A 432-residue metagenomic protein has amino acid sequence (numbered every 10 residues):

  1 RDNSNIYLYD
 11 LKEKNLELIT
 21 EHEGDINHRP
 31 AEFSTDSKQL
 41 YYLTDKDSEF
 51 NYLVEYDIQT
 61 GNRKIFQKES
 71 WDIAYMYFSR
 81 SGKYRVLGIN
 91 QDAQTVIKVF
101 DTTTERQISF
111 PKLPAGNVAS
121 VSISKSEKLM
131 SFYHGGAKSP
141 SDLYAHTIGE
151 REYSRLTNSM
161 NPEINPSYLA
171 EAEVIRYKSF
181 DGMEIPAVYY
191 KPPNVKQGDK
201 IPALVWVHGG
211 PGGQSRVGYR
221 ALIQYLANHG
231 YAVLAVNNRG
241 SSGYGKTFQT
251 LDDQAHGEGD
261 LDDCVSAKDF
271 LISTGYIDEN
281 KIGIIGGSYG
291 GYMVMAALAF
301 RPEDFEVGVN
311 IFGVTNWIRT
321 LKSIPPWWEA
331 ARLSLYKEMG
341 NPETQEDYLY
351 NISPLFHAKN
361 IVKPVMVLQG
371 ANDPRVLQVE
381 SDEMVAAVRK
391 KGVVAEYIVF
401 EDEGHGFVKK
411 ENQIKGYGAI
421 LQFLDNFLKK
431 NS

Functional and structural regions predicted by a protein language model:
R1-I6, G88, T95, V99 (+3 more regions): Non-catalytic accessory segments flanking enzyme active sites
R1-I6, N15-L43, F50-L53, K64-G88 (+4 more regions): Conserved beta-propeller blade repeats
D2-Y7, T44-E55, Q94-I97, D142 (+3 more regions): Beta-propeller blade termini and top-face loops
I6, L53, A187, V233 (+2 more regions): Hydrophobic/aromatic anchor residues within beta-strands of the central parallel beta-sheet of Rossmann-like
L8-L16, E55-R63, F100-I108: Surface-exposed loop/turn elements that mediate protein-protein interactions on large endomembrane-trafficking
F33, Y42, F78, I123 (+7 more regions): Conserved hydrophobic/aromatic "anchor" residues that stabilize well-ordered secondary structure elements
G149-E152, T157-N280, G287-S288, F300 (+2 more regions): Cap/lid segment of the alpha/beta-hydrolase catalytic domain
N238-S432: Active-site-proximal cap/loop segments of hydrolase catalytic domains
